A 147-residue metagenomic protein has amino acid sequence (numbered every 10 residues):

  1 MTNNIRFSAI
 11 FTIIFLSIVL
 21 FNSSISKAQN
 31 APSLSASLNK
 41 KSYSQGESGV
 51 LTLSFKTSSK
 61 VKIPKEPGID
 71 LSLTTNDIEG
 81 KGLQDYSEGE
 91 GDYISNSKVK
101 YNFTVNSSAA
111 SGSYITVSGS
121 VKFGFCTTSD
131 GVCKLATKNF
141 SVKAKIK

Functional and structural regions predicted by a protein language model:
M1-I13: Bacterial N-terminal signal peptides that target proteins for export
R6, L16-S17, Q29: Generic secretory/membrane-interface signal
I10-N22: Bacterial N-terminal signal peptides
S23-K27: Signal peptide processing junction and immediate N-terminal pro/mature segment of secreted/exported proteins
A28-K147: Extracellular/lumen-exposed scaffold segments
